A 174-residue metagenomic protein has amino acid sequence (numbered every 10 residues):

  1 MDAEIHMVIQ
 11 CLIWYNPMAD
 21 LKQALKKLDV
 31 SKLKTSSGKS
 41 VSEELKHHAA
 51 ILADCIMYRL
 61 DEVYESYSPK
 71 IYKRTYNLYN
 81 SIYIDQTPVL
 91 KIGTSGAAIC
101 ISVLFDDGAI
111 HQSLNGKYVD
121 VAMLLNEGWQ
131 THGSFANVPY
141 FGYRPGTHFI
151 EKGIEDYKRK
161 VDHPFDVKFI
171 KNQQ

Functional and structural regions predicted by a protein language model:
D2-I99, Q112-Q174: Short, Lys/Arg-rich flexible segments
C100-D107: Short, cysteine-centered beta-strand-loop-beta hairpins and adjacent loop/turn segments enriched in charged/polar
